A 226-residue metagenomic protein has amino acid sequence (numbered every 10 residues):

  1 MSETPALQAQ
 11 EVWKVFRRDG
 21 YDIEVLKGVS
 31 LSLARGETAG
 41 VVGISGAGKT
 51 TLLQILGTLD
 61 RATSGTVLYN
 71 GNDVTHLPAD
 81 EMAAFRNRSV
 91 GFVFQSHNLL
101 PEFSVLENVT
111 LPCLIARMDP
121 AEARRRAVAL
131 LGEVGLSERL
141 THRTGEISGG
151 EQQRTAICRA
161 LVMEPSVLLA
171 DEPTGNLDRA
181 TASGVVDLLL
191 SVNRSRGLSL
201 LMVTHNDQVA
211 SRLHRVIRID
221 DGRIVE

Functional and structural regions predicted by a protein language model:
P5-I219: ABC family nucleotide-binding domain
V225: Short, solvent-exposed charged binding patches
